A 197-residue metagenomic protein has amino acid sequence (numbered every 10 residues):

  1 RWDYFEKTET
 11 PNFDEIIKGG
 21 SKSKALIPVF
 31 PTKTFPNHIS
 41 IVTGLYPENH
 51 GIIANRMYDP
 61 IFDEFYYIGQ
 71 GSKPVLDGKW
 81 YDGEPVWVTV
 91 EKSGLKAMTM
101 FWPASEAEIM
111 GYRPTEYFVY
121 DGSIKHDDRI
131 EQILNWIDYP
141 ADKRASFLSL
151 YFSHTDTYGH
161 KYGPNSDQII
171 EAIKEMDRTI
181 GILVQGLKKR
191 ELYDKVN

Functional and structural regions predicted by a protein language model:
R1, N12, E175-N197: Metal-dependent active-site segment of extracytoplasmic phospho-/sulfohydrolases and closely related
W2-N49: Short, structured active-site-proximal loop/turn typified by the sulfatase FGly-forming signature C/S-X-P-X-R
K7-T8, I17, T32-T34, E91-K92 (+2 more regions): Extracellular/periplasmic catalytic domains that process cell-envelope and extracellular macromolecules
D14, K18, V88, N135-D138 (+2 more regions): Surface-exposed alpha-helical segments enriched in charged/polar residues
K22, K96, G186: Residue-level detector of anion-binding/catalytic polar loops
S23-F30, T99-W102, K195: Surface-exposed patches in mature extracellular/periplasmic domains of secreted proteins
L45-E175: His/Asp/Glu-rich, glycine-adjacent segments that coordinate divalent cations and/or stabilize oxyanion chemistry on
